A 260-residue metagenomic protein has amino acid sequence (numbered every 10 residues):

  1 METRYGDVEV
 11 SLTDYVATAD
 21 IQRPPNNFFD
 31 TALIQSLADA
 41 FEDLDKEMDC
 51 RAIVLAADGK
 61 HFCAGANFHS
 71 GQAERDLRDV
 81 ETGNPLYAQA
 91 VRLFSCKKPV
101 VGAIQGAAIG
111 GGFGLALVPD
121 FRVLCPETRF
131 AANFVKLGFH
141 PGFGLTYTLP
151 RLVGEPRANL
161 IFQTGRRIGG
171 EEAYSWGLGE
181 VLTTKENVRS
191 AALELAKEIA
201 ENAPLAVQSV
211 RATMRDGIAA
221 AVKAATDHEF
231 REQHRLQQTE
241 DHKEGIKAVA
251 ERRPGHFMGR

Functional and structural regions predicted by a protein language model:
M1-D58: Conserved CoA-thioester-binding segment of acyl-CoA-metabolizing enzymes
M1-Y5, K247-R260: Terminal low-complexity tails and localization/encapsulation signals of metabolic enzymes
E2, Q35-S36, D49, A56-R92 (+3 more regions): Glycine- (often His-adjacent) and acidic-residue-rich active-site loop that binds/positions the CoA thioester
A19, L37, L55, N67 (+4 more regions): Terminal peptide-recognition signature
A32-S36, P85, R92, A191 (+4 more regions): Charged catalytic carboxylate motif
F94-L205, F230-R231, Q238-T239, E244-K247 (+1 more regions): Crotonase-fold acyl-CoA enzyme core
R211-A220: Short, charged, surface-exposed hinge/linker loops at domain edges that act as mobile lids or interdomain connectors
